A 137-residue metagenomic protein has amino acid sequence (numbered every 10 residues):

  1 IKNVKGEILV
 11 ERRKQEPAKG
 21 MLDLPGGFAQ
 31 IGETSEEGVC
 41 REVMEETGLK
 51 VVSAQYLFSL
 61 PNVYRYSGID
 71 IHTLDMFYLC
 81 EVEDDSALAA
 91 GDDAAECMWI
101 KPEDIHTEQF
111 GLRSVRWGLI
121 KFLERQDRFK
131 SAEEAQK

Functional and structural regions predicted by a protein language model:
I1-D23, V51, V82: N-terminal strand-loop-strand
R13, G26, P102: Active-site donor-binding loop signature of nucleotide-sugar glycosyltransferases
D23, F28-A29: Adenylate-forming
A29-V52, L60-S114: Unchanged
S114-K137: Charged phosphate-binding loop/patch that engages nucleotide di/tri-phosphates or the phosphate backbone of nucleic
